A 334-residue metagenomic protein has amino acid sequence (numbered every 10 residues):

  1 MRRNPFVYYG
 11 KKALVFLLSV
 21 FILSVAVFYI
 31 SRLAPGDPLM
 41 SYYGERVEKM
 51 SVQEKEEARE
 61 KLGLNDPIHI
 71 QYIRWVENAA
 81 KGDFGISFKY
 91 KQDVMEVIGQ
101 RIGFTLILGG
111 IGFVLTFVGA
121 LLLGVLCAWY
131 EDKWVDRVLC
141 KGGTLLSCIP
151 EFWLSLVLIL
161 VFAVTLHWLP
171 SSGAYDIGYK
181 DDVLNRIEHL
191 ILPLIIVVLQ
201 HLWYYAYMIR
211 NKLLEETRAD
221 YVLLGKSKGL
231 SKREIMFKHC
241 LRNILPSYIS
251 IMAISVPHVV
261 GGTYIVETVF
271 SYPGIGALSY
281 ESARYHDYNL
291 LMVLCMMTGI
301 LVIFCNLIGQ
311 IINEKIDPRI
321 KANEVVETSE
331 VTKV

Functional and structural regions predicted by a protein language model:
M1-F28: Hydrophobic secretory-pathway targeting helix
M1-P5, L64-L121: An internal, D/E-rich "acidic patch" concept
R3, V7, I102-V135, E151 (+1 more regions): Alpha-helical transmembrane segments of integral membrane proteins, especially multi-pass inner/plasma-membrane
V20-A26, L145-L160, M252-P257: Hydrophobic alpha-helical membrane-insertion segments
V20-I70, L166-N185: Hydrophobic alpha-helical transmembrane segments of membrane transport/permease proteins and related membrane-embedded
I22, A26, I30, G119 (+7 more regions): Alpha-helical membrane-inserting segments
M50-K81, I191, F270-S282: Short hydrophobic, aromatic-rich alpha-helical segments embedded in or entering the lipid bilayer of multi-pass
C140-W203: Membrane-water interface segments at transmembrane-helix boundaries in multipass membrane proteins
